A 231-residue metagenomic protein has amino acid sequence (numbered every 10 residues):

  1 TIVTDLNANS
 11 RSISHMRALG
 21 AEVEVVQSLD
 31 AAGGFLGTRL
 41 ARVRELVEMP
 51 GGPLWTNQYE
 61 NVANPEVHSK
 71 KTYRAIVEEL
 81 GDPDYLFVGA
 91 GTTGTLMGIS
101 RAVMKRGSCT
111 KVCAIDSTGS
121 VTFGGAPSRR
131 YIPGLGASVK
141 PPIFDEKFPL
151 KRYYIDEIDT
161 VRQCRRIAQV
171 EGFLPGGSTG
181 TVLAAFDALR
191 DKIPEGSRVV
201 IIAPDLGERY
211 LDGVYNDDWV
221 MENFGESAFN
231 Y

Functional and structural regions predicted by a protein language model:
T1, A8-I13, A90-S100, S178-F186: Short glycine/serine/threonine-rich phosphate/pyrophosphate-binding segments that cradle anionic phosphate groups
T1-V3, K105-C113, L189-R198: Phosphate-handling active-site elements
V3-Y85, S117-A168: Small/polar-residue-rich loop-to-helix segments that shape phosphate-bearing ligand pockets
T56, F173-T179: Short glycine/threonine-rich catalytic loop with a Thr-x-Gly-x-Asp
E78, R101, K105, A184-D191: Short, well-ordered alpha-helices that flank and scaffold nucleotide-derived cofactor binding pockets
V88, Y154, G176, I201: Redox-cofactor binding/interface segments in oxidoreductases and associated redox assembly factors
S138, D187-Y231: Phosphate-binding loop/pocket of nucleotide- and phosphate-handling active sites
T160-R162, I167, L183-K192: A short, acidic, amphipathic alpha-helical segment used as a generic capping/interface helix at domain edges
